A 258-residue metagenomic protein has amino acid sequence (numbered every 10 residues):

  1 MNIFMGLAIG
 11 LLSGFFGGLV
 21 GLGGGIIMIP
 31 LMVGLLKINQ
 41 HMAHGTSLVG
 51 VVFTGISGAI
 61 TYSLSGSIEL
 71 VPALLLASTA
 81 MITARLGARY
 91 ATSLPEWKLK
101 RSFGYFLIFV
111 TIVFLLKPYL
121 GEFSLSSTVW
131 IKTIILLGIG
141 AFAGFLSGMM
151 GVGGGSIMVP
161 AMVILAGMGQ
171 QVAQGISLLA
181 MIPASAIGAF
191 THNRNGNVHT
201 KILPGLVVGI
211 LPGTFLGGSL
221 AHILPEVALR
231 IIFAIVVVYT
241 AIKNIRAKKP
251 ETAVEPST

Functional and structural regions predicted by a protein language model:
M1-S13, G34-L35, Q40, I60-M149 (+2 more regions): Juxtamembrane transmembrane-helix boundary motif
G17-G24, L146-S156: Short helix-coil transition sites and intra-membrane helix breaks within transmembrane domains of multi-pass
M28-M42, I157-V172: Interfacial segments of multi-pass membrane proteins
I29, F53, I112, V159 (+3 more regions): Alpha-helical transmembrane segments of polytopic integral membrane proteins, especially the permease/helical cores
H44-G45, G104, Q174-G175: Conserved glycine-rich helix-kink/hinge and helix-boundary motifs of the Major Facilitator Superfamily
S47-V51, A73, A77, S177-M181: Short hydrophobic/aromatic, small-residue-rich stretches within specific transmembrane helices of secondary active
V49-S57, A180-A186, P212-G213, L220: Membrane-embedded alpha-helical segments of transport systems, primarily multispan ion/solute transporters
V71, Q171-G175: Loop-to-transmembrane helix entry
